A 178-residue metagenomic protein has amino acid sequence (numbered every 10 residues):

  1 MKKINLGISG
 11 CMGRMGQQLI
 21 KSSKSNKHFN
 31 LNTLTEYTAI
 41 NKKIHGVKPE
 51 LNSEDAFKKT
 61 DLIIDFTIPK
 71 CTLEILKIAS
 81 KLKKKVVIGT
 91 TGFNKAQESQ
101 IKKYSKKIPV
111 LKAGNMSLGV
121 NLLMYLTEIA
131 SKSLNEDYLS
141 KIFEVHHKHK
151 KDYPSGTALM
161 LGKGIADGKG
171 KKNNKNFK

Functional and structural regions predicted by a protein language model:
N5-E54, E136-K178: C-terminal substrate-binding/catalytic lobe of Rossmann-fold NAD(P)-dependent oxidoreductases
Y37, T91-F93, N115-M116, V145-H147: Short, ordered loop/turn segments at secondary-structure junctions
T60: An anion/phosphate-binding loop that grips the pyrophosphate of nucleotide cofactors and donors
I63-I64: N-terminal Rossmann-like NAD(P) cofactor-binding module of classical short-chain dehydrogenase/reductase
T67-I68: Short glycine-/small-residue-rich Rossmann-like dinucleotide-binding loops
L76-K77, K81, G89-V110, L118-A130: Rossmann-fold NAD(P)-binding glycine/threonine-rich loop
I129-D137: A charged, well-structured terminal subsegment
